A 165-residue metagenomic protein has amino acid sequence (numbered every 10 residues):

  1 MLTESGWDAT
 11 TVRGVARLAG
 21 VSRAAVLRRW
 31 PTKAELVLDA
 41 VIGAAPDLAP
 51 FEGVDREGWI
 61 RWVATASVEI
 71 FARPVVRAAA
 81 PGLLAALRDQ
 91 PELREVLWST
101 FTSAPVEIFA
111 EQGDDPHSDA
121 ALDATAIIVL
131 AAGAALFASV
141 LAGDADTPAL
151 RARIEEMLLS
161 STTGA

Functional and structural regions predicted by a protein language model:
M1-L18: Short, amphipathic alpha-helix enriched in basic
L2, E35-A44: Alpha-helical DNA-contacting segments of helix-turn-helix folds
R13-R17, A24-P31: Base-recognition residues in the alpha-helical recognition helix of bacterial helix-turn-helix
V26, T32-V37, D47, I60: Short amphipathic alpha-helical segment with a characteristic S/N-K-E followed by hydrophobic residues
K33, A40, V63, V75 (+2 more regions): Hydrophobic/aromatic residues within well-ordered alpha-helical segments
A40-V41, F71-S99: Amphipathic alpha-helical segments used for helix-helix packing
L48-R77, A124-I127: Hydrophobic alpha-helical connector segments
R94-S99, S103, Q112-S161, A165: Hydrophobic/aromatic-rich alpha-helical bundle segments in the mid-to-C-terminal region
